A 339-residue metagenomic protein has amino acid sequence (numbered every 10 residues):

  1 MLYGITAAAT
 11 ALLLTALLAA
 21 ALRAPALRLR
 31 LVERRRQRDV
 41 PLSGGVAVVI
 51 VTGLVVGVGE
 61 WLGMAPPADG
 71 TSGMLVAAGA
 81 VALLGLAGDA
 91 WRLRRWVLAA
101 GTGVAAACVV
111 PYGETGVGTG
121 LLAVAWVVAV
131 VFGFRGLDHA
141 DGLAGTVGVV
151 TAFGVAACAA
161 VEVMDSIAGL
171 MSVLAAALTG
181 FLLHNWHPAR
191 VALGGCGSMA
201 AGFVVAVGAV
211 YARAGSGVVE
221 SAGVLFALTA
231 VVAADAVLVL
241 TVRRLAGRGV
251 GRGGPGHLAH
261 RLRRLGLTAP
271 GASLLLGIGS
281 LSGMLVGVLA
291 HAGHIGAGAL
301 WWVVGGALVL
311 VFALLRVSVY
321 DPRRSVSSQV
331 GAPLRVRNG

Functional and structural regions predicted by a protein language model:
M1-A234, G287: "…together with the soluble PPM/PP2C metallo-phosphatase catalytic core" -> "…together with the soluble PPM/PP2C
L17-L42, L238-G271, S325-G331: Cytosolic, membrane-interface loops and tails of multi-pass inner-membrane proteins
I50, L274-L275, G339: Catalytic cores of Mg2+-dependent Asp-rich isoprenoid enzymes
A80-L84, G101, A105, G296-R335: Alpha-helical transmembrane segments and their immediate juxtamembrane interface regions
D138, L267-T268, I295: A helix-boundary/kink motif common to multi-pass secondary transporters, especially Major Facilitator Superfamily
V218-A222, L240, G251-G253, G271-L274 (+1 more regions): Extended hydrophobic-aromatic, low-complexity segments
A234-G249, G287-H291, A307-P322: Membrane-helix cytosolic exit motif
R264-V286, H291: Alpha-helical transmembrane segments of integral membrane proteins, especially multi-pass inner/plasma-membrane
